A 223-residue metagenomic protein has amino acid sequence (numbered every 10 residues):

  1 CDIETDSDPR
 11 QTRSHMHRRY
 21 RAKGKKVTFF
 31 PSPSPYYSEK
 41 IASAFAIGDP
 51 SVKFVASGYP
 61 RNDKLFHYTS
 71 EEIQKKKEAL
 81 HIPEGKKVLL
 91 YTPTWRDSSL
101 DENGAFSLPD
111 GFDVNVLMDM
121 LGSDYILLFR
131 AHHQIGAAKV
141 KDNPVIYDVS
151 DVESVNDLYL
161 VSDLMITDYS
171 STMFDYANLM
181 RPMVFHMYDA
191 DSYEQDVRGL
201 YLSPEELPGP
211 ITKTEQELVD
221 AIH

Functional and structural regions predicted by a protein language model:
C1-H67: Active-site and donor-binding regions of nucleotide-sugar-utilizing enzymes
Y20, V114, V155: Acidic, amphipathic alpha-helical patches
T28, K87, D163: Conserved acidic residues
F30, M165-I166, M183: Short, well-ordered beta-strand core segments
P33-Y36, A131-H133, Y169, T214: Helix N-cap/beta->alpha junction signal
P60-K141, T212-T214: Conserved catalytic-core segment of nucleotide-activated headgroup transferases in glycan assembly
H133-F174: Donor nucleotide-activated moiety binding/catalytic core segment of transferases that use nucleotide-activated donors
D142-P144, S171-H223: Catalytic binding pocket for nucleotide-activated donors in carbohydrate/polymer assembly enzymes
